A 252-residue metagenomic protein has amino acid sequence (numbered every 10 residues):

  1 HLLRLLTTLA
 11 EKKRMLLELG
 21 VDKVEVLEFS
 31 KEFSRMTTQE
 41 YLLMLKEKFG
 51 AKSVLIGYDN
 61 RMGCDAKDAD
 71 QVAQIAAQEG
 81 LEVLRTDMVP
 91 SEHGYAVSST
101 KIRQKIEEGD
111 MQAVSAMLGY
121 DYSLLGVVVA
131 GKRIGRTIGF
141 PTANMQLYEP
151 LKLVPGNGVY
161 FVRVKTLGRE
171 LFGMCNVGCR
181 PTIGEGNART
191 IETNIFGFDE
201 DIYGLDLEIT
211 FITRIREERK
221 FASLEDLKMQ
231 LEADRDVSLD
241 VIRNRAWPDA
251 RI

Functional and structural regions predicted by a protein language model:
H1-K48: Core alpha/beta nucleotide-donor-binding catalytic domains of modification enzymes
E28, D87-V89, T213: Residues at the C-termini of beta-strands that transition into short coil/loop
E28, Y58, V177-C179: Short secondary-structure boundary segments
R35-P141, K165, A222-D226: Classical nucleotidyltransferase
G131-I252: Phosphate/ribose-recognition catalytic cores of enzymes acting on nucleotide-derived substrates
